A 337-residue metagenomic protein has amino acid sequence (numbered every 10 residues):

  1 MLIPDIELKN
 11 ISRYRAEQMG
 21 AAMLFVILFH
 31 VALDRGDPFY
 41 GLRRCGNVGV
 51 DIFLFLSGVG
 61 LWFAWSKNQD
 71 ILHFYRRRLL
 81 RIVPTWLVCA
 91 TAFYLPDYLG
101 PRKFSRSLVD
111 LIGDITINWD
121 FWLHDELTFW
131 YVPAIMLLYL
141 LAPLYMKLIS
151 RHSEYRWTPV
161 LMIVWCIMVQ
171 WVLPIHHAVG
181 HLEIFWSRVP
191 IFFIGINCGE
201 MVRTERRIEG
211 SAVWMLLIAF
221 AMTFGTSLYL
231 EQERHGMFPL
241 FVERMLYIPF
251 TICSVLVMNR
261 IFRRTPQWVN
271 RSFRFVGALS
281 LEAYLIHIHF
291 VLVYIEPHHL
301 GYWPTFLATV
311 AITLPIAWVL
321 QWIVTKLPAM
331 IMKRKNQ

Functional and structural regions predicted by a protein language model:
M1-M168, I208-L216, Q267-V269, F275-E282 (+1 more regions): Membrane-cytosol interface segments of multi-pass membrane proteins, especially ER/Golgi lipid-handling enzymes
V31-P38, P96-G100, M168-A178, G225-F238 (+1 more regions): Juxtamembrane "helix-exit" motif on the non-cytosolic side of transmembrane helices
G60-F63, L140, L144, F193-N197 (+1 more regions): Specific aromatic-rich, kink-prone transmembrane helix
T85, C89-F93, C198, V202 (+3 more regions): Short, highly charged low-complexity linear segments
R156-M201: Loop-centered beta-sheet repeat module
G180-F193, E200-E282, H289-Y294, L300-T309: Alpha-helical transmembrane segments and terminal signal-anchor/GPI-anchor hydrophobic tails, characterized by long
